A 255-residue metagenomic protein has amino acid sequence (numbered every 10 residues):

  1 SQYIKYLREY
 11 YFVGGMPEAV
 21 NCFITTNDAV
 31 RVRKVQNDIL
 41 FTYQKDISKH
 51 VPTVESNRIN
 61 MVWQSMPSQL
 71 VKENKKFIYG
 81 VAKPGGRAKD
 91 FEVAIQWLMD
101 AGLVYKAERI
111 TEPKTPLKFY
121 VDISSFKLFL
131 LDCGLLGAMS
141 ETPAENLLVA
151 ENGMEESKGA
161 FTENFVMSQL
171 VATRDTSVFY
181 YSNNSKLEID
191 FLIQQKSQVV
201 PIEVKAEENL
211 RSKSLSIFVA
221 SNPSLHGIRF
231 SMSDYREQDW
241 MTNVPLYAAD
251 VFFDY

Functional and structural regions predicted by a protein language model:
S1, F119-Y120, V219: Short secondary-structure boundary/capping segments
S1-R8: ATP-hydrolysis module of ASCE/P-loop NTPase motor domains, specifically the Walker B Asp-Glu catalytic pair
Q2, F165, L210-K213: Short, conserved clusters of charged catalytic residues that mark active-site and nucleotide-handling motifs
E9-Y11, M16, V20-I189, I193: Accessory nucleic acid-recognition modules appended to NTPase machines
L170, I189-E208, G227: Conserved catalytic cores of phosphodiester-cleaving nucleases, focusing on short active-site segments
A206-L246: Catalytic cores of nucleic-acid endonucleases
N243-Y255: C-terminal tail/extension regions appended to the core domain(s) of diverse proteins
